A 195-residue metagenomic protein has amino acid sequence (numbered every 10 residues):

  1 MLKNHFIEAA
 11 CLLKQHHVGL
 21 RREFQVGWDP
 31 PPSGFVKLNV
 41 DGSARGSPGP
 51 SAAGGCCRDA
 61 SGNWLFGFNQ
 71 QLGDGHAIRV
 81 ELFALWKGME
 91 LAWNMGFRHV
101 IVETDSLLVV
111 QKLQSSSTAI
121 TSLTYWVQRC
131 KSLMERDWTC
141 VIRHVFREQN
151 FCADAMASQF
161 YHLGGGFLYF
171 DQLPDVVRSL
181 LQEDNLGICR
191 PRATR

Functional and structural regions predicted by a protein language model:
M1-R195: Primary recognition of RNase H-like, Mg2+-dependent phosphodiesterase/nuclease domains
